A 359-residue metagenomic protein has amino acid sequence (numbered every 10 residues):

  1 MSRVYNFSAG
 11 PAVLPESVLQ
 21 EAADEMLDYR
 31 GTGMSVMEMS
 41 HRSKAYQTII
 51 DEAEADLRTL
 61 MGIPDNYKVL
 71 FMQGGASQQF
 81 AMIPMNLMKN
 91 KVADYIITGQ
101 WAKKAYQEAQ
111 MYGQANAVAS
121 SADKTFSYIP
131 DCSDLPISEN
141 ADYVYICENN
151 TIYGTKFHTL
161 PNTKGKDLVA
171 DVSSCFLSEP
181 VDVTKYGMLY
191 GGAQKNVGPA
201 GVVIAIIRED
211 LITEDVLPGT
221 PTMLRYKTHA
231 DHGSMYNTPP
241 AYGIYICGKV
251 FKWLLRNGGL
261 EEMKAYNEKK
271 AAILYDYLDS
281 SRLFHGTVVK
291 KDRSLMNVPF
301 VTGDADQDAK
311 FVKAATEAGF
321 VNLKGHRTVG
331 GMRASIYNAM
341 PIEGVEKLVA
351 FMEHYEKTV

Functional and structural regions predicted by a protein language model:
S2-V4, E317, G330-V359: PLP-dependent enzyme catalytic core of the Aspartate aminotransferase-like
R3-E54: A glycine-/small-polar-enriched, mobile loop at the entrance of the PLP active site in fold-type I
G10, A109, S120-F176: Active-site phosphate-binding strand-loop segment of PLP-dependent enzymes
P15, A193-Y275, V289, T358-V359: Active-site C-terminal subdomain of aminotransferase-like
G33-Q79, N86, Q100, E108: Conserved N-terminal alpha-helix of the aminotransferase class I/II PLP-enzyme fold
S77-V144: PLP-dependent aminotransferase-like
V169, V183-Q194, V203: Conserved active-site segment immediately N-terminal to the catalytic lysine that forms the internal aldimine
F284-A315: Conserved PLP-binding catalytic core of the aspartate aminotransferase-like
